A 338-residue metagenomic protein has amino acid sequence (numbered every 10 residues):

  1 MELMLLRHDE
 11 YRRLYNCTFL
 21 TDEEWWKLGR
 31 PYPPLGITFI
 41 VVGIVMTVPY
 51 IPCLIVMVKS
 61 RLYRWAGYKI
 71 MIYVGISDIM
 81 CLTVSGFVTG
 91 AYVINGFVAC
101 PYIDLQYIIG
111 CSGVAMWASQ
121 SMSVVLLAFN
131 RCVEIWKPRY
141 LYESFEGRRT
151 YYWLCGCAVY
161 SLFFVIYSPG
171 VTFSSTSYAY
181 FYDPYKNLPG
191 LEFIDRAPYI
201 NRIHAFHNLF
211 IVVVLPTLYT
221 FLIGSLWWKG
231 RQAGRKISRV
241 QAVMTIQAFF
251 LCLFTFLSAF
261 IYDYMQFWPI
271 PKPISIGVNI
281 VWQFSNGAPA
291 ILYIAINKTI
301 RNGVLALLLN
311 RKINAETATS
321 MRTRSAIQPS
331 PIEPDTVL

Functional and structural regions predicted by a protein language model:
M1-L338: Seven-transmembrane-like multi-pass membrane architecture, highlighting hydrophobic TM helices and the outer-facing
